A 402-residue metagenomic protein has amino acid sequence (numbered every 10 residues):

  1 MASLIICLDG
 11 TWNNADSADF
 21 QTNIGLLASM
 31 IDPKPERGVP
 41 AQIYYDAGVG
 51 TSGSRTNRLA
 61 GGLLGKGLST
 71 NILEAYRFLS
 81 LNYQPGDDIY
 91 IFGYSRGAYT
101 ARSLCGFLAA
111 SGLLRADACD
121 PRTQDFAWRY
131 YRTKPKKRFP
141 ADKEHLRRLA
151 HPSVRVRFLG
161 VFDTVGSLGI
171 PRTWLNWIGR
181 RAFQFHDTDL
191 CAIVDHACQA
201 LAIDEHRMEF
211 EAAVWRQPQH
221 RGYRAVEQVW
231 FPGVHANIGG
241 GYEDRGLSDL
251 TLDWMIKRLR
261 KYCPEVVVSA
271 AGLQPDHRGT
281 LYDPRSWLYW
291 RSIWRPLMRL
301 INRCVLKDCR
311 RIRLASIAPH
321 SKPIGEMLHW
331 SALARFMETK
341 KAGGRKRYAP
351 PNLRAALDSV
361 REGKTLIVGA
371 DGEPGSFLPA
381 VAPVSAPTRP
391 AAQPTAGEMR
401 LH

Functional and structural regions predicted by a protein language model:
M1-H402: Active-site- or binding-pocket-proximal scaffold segments within functional domains
